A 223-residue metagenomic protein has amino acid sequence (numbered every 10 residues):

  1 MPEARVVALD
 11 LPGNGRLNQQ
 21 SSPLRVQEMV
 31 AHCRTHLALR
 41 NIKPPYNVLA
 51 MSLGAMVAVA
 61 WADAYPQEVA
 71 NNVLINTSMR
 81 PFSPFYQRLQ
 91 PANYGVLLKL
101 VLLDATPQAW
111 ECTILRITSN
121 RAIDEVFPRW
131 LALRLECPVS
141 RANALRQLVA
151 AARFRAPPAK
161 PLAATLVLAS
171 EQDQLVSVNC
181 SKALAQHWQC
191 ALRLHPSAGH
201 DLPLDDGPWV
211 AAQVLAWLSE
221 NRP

Functional and structural regions predicted by a protein language model:
R5-L49: Active-site loop/oxyanion-hole signature of alpha/beta-hydrolase fold enzymes
L11-G15, M79, G199-L202: Alpha/beta-hydrolase active-site loop signature
A50-G54, A58: Gly/Ala-rich beta-loop-alpha elbow adjacent to hydrolase catalytic centers
D63, N71-V101: Flexible "cap/lid" loop of the alpha/beta hydrolase fold
A105-P158: Conserved alpha/beta-hydrolase catalytic His-Asp/Glu region
P161, V167-A169, D173: Short beta-strand/loop motif that positions the catalytic acidic residue of the alpha/beta-hydrolase fold
Q174-C180: Conserved alpha/beta-hydrolase "acid-adjacent" motif
A198-A211: Catalytic histidine-centered segment of alpha/beta-hydrolase-like enzymes
